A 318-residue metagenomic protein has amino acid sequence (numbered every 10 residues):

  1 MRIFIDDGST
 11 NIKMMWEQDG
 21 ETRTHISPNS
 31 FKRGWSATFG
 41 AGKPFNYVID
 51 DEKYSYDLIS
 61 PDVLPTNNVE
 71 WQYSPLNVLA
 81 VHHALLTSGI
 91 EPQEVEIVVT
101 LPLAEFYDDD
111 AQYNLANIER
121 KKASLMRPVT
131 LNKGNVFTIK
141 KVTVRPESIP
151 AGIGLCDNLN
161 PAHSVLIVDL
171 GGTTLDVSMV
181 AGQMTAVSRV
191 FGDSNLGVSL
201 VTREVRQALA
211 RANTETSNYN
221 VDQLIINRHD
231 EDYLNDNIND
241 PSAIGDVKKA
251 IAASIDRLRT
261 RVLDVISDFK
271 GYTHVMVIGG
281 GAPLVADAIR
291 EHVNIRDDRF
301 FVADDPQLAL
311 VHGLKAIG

Functional and structural regions predicted by a protein language model:
M1-I167, M184-S199, Y219, Q223-G318: Nucleotide/phosphate-binding catalytic cleft detector across ATP-hydrolyzing and phosphate-transferring enzymes
G171, L200-V201: Extended, H/D-rich, highly charged conserved domains that either
D176-S178: A structural feature that tracks compact, well-ordered secondary-structure segments with a strong bias toward
A181: A cytosolic small-molecule/anion-sensing beta-strand core signal
